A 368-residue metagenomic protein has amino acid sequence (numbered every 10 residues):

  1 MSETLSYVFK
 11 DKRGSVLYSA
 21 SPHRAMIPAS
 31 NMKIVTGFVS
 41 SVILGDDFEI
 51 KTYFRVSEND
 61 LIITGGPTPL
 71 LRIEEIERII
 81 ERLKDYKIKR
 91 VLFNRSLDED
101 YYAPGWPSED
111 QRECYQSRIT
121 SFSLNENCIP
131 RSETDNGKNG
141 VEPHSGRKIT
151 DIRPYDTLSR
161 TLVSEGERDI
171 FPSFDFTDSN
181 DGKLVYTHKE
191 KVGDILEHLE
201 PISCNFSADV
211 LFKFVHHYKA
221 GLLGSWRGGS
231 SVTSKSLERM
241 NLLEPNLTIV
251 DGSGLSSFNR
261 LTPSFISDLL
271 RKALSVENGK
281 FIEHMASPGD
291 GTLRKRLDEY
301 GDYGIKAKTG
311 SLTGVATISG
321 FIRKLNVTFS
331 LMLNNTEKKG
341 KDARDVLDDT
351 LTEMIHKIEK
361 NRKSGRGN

Functional and structural regions predicted by a protein language model:
S2-A20: A short, well-structured edge-of-sheet supersecondary motif
D11, F54-V56, G65-P69, R95-L97 (+4 more regions): A mature extracytoplasmic/lumenal domain signature
G14, P28-D46, F122, L158-L162 (+2 more regions): Active-site SXXK
L17-S19, F212, H216-N368: Small-residue-rich helix-loop
V39-F48, G65-P67, E74, L83-K87 (+11 more regions): Sec/Tat-exported extracytoplasmic proteins
V42-E58, P172-F174, N278-I282: Short, well-structured active-site flanking segments
P69-R147: Polar, glycine-rich mid-to-C-terminal structural blocks that act as macromolecule-binding/assembly scaffolds
R131-H284: A small/polar active-site loop signature that marks catalytic segments
